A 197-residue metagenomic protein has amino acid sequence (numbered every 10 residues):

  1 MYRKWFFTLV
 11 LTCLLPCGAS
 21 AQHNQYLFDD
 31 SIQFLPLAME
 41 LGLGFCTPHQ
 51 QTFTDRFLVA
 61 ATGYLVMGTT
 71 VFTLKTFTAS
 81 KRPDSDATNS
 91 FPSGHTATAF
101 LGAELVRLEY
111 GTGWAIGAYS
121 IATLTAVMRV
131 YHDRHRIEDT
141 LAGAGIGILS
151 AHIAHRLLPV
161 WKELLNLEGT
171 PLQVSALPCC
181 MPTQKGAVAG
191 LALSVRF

Functional and structural regions predicted by a protein language model:
Y2-C13, G18-L35, V71-F72, T76-F197: Replace "edges of transmembrane helices
P36-L43: Hydrophobic core of alpha-helical transmembrane segments in multi-pass integral membrane proteins
M39, L65-T69: Catalytic-core segments of hydrolase enzymes
L43-Q50, H155: Structural signal for the C-terminal ends of transmembrane alpha-helices and the immediately following loop
P48-V66: Interfacial segments of alpha-helical transmembrane regions
